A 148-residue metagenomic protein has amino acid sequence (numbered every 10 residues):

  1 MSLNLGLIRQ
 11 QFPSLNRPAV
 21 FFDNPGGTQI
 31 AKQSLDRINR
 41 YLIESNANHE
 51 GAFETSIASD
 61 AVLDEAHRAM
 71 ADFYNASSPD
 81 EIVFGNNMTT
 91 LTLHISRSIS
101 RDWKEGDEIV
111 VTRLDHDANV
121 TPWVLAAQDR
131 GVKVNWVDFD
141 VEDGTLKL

Functional and structural regions predicted by a protein language model:
M1-L148: Pyridoxal 5′-phosphate
